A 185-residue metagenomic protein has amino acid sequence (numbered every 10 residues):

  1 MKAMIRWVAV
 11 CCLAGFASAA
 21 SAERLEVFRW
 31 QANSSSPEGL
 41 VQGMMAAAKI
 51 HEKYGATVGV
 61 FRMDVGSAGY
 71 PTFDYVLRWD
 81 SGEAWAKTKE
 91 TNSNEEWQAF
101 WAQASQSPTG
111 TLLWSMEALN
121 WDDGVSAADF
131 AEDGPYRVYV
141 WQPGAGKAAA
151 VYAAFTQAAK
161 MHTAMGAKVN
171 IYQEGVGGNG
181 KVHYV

Functional and structural regions predicted by a protein language model:
M1-C12: Bacterial N-terminal signal peptides that target proteins for export
S21-V185: Short S/T/G/P-rich N-terminal loop/turn motif that feeds into the first structured element of a domain
